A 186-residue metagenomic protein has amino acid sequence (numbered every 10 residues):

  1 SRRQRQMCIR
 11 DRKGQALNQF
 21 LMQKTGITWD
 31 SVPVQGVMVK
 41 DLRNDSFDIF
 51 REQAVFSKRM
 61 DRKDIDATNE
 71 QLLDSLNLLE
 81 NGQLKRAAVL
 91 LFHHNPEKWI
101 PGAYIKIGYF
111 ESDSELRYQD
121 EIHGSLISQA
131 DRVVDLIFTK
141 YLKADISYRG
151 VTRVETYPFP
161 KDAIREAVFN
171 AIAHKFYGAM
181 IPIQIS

Functional and structural regions predicted by a protein language model:
S1-R3: N-terminal assembly/transducer modules of large multi-domain enzymes, emphasizing dimerization/partner-binding
Q6-S186: Active-site helix-to-loop segments that bind/position phosphate- or nucleotide-bearing substrates and donors across
